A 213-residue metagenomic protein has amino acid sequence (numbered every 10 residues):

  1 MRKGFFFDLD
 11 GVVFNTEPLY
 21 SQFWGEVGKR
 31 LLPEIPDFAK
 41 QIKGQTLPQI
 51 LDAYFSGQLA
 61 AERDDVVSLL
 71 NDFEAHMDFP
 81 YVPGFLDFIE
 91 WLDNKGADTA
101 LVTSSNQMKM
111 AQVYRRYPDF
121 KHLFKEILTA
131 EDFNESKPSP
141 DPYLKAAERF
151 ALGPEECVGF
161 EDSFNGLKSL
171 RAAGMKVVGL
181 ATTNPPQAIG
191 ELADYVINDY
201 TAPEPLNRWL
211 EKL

Functional and structural regions predicted by a protein language model:
M1-K3, E90, N106-M108, Q112-L213: Asp-based, Mg2+/Mn2+-dependent phosphohydrolase catalytic module
M1-K40, G57: Active-site neighborhood of HAD-like aspartate-dependent phosphohydrolases
V12, T103-S105: Conserved phosphate-coupling serine/threonine residues in phosphotransfer and NTP-handling enzymes
V27, T46-Q58, V113, A147: Helix-loop "lid/cap" segments that line or gate small-molecule binding pockets
L31-Q41, G57-V67, F120-F124, P154: Short, surface-exposed acidic
K43-Q45, Y81: Residue-level signature of the cytosolic catalytic core of signaling kinases
D52-E90, K95: Metal-dependent phosphoesterase signature
K95-A97, M175: Short phosphate-binding/catalytic loops that engage adenosine nucleotides
